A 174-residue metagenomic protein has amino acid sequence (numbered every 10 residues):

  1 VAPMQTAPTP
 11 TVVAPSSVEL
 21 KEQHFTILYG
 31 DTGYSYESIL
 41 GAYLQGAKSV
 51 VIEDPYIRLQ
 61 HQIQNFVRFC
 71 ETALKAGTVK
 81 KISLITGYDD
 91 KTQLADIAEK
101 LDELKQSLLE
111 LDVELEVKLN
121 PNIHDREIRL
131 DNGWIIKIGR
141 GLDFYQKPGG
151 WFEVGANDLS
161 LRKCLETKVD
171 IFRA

Functional and structural regions predicted by a protein language model:
V1-E37, A42, Y56-R58, I63-A174: PLD/PLD-like phosphodiesterase catalytic module centered on the HKD motif
Y43-A47: Secondary-structure "cap/kink" motif recognition
I52: Conserved P-loop NTPase "ATPase switch" module shared by AAA+ and STAND
